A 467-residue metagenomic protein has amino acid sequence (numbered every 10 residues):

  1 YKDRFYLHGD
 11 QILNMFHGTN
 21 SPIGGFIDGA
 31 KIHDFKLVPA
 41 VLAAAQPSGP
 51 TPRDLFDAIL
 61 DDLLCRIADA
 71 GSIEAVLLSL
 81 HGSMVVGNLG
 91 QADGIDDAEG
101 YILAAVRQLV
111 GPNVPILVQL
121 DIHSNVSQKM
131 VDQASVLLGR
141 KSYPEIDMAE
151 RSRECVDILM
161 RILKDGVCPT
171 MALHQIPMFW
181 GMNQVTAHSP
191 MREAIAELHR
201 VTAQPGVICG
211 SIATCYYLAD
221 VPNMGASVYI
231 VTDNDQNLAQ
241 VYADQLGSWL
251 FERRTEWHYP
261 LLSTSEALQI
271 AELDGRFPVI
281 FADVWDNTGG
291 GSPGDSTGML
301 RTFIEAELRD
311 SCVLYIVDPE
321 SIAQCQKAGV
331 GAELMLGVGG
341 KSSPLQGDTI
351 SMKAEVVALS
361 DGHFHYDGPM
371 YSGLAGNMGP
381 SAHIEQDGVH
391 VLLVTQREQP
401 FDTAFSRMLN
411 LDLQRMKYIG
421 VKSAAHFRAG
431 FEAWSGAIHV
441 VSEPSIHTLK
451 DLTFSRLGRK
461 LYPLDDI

Functional and structural regions predicted by a protein language model:
Y1-R66, G225, A429, S435-G436: N-terminal glycine-rich anion-binding loop in soluble enzyme alpha/beta folds
Y6, G49-L60, D69-D165, D283-L300 (+2 more regions): Active-site histidine-anchored catalytic micro-motif
K31-F35, C65-S72, Q108-G111, G139-S142 (+9 more regions): Generic secondary-structure signature for well-ordered alpha-helical cores
L60-G71, R407-L411: Short, well-structured alpha-helical segments in soluble
S127-Q128, D147-A149, P222, L238-Q240 (+4 more regions): Short helix/loop capping segments that flank catalytic or ligand/cofactor-binding pockets
L163-M191: Internal, active-site/partner-interface "lid" segment
N183-D387, L392, Q396: Hard-cation-handling environments
F251, H363-I467: Extended hydrophobic packing segments that form well-structured cores
